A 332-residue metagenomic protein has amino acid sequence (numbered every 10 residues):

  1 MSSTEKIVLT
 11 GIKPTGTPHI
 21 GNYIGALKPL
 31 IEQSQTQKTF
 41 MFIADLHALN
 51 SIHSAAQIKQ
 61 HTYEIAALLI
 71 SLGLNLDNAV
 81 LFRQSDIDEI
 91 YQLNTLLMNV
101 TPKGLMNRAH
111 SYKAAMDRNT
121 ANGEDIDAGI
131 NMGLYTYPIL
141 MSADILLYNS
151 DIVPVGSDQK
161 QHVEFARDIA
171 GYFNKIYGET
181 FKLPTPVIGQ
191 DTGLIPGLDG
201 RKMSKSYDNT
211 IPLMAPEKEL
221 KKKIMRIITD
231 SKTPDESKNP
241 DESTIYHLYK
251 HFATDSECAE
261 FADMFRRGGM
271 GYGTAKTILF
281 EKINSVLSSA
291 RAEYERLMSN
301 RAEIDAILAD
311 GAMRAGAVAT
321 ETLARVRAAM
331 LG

Functional and structural regions predicted by a protein language model:
S2-S142, R291, E295: N-terminal Rossmann-like or analogous alpha/beta NTP/dinucleotide-binding catalytic cores that position adenine
P14, V153-P154, N209: A generic structural motif
I20-N22, Q161, R167-G332: Conserved nucleotide- and phosphate/pyrophosphate-binding catalytic cores in adenylate/nucleotidyl-handling enzymes
S54-A55, V153-G156, D235: Short, polar/flexible loop-turn hinges at active-site or ligand-entry regions and domain interfaces
L69, D158, G200: Conserved RecA-like P-loop NTPase ATPase core
Q92-T95, R108-I176, F181-P196, K205 (+1 more regions): Classical nucleotidyltransferase
K103-N107, L147-P154, A253-F261, R291: Short helix-capping/linker segments at secondary-structure and domain boundaries
